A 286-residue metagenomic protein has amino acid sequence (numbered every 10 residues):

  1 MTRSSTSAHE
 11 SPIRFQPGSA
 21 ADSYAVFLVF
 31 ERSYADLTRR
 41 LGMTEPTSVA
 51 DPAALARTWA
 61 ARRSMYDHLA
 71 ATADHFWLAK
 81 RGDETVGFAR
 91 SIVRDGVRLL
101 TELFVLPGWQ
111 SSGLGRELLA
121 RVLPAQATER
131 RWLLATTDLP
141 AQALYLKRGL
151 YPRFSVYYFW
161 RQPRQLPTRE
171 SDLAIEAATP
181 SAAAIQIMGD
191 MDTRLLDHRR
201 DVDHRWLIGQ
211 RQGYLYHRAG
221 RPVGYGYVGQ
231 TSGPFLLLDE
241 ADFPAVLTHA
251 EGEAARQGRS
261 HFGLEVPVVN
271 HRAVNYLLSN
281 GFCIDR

Functional and structural regions predicted by a protein language model:
T2, T136-T137, A143, R148-T168 (+2 more regions): Active-site/acyl-donor-binding loops of N-acyltransferases
R14-L28, A35-R39, L173-M188: A short beta-loop-alpha structural element at the N-terminal edge of CoA-dependent acyl/N-acetyltransferase catalytic
F30-F76, K80-G82, T193-G213: Active-site rim helix/loop that mediates acceptor-substrate recognition in acyltransferases
F76-L78, D83-I92, L99-F104, L215 (+1 more regions): Conserved beta-strand in the GNAT
R98-T101, A125-D138, Q257-P267: Conserved GNAT acetyl-CoA-binding A-motif
E102-V105, S111-P124, Q142-K147, A241-E253: Conserved acetyl-CoA-binding loop-helix of GNAT-fold acetyltransferases
T128, K147-T231, V246: Amide-forming acyltransferase catalytic core, primarily the GNAT-like/NAT-type and related acyltransferase folds
Q210-Y216, V223-V266: Flexible loop/N-cap segments at domain edges
